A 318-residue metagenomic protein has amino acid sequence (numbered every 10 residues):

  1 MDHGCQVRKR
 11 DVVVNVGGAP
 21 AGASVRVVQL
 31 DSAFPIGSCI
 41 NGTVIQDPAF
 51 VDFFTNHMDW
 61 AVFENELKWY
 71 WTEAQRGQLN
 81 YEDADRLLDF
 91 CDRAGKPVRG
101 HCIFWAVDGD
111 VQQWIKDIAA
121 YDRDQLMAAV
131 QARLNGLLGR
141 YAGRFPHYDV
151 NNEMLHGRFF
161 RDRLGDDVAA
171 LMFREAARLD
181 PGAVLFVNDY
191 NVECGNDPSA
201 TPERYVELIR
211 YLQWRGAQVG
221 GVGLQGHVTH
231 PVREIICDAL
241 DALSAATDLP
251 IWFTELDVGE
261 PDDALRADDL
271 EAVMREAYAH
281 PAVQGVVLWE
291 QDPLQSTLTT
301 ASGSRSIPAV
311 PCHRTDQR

Functional and structural regions predicted by a protein language model:
M1-T43, W69-T72, I115-R123, L164-D167 (+3 more regions): Beta-strand-rich domain onsets/edges
C5, N15, D108-A119, L126-A129 (+7 more regions): Aromatic-rich peripheral "rim/lid" segments of glycoside hydrolase catalytic domains that contact and position glycan
D31, P48-D59, D85-P97, L138-G143 (+4 more regions): Acidic (Asp/Glu)-rich catalytic clusters
P35-I40, H147-V150, M172-T201, L224 (+2 more regions): Aromatic-lined carbohydrate-recognition surfaces of secreted/lumenal glycan-active proteins
C39-P48, W69-E82, L155-G165, V192-E203 (+2 more regions): Acidic-and-aromatic substrate-binding clefts and catalytic sites of carbohydrate-active enzymes
G42-H57, M127-L138, S199-Q213, I236 (+1 more regions): Short, acidic/polar
W60-A74, D83-E193: Substrate-binding cleft and catalytic face of glycoside hydrolase catalytic domains, especially the flexible beta-alpha
G182, N188-E260: Acidic/histidine-rich catalytic cores of soluble enzymes
